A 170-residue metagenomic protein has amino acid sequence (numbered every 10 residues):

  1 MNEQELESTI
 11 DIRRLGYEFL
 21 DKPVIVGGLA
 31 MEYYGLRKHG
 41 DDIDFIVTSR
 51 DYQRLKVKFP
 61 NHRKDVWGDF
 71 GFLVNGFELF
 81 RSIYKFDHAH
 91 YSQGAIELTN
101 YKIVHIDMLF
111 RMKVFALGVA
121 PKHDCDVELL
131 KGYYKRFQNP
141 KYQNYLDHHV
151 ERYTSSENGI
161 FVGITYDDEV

Functional and structural regions predicted by a protein language model:
M1-V170: Compositionally biased terminal segments of proteins
